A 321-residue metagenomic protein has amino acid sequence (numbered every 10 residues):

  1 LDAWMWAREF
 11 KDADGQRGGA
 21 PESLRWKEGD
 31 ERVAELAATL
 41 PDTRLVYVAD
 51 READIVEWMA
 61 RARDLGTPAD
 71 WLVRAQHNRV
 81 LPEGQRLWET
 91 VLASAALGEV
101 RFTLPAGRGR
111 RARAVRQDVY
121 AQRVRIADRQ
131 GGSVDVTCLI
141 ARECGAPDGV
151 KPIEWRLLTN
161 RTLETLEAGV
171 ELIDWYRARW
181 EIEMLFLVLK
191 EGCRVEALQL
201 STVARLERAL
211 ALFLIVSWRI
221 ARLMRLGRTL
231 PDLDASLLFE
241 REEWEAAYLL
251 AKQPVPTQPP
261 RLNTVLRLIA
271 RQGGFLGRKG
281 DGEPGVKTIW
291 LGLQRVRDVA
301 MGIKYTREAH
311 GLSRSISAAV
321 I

Functional and structural regions predicted by a protein language model:
L1-I321: Single, function-defining residue in the core of a domain
